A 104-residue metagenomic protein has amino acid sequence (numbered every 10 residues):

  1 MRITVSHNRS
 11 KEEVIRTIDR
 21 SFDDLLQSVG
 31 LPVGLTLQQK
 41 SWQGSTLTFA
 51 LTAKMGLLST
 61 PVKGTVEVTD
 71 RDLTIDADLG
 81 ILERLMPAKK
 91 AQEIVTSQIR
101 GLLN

Functional and structural regions predicted by a protein language model:
M1-N104: Extracellular/lumenal and peripheral-membrane lipid-interaction modules
